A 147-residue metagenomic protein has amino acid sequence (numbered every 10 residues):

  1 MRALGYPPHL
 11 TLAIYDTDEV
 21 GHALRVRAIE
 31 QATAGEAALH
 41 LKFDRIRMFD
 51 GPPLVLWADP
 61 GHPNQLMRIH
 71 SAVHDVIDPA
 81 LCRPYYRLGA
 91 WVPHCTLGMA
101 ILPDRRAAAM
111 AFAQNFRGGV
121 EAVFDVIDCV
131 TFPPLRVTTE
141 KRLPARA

Functional and structural regions predicted by a protein language model:
M1-A147: Histidine-dependent nucleotide/RNA phosphoesterase domain, centered on the 2H-phosphoesterase fold with its duplicated
